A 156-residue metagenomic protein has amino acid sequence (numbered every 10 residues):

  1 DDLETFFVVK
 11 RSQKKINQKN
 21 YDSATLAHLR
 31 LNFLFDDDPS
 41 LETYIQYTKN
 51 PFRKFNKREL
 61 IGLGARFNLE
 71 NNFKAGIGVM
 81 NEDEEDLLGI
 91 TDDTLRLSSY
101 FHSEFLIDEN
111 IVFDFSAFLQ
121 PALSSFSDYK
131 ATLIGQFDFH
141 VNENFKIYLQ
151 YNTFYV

Functional and structural regions predicted by a protein language model:
D1, L29-F33, L63-F67, V79 (+3 more regions): Residues on the lipid-exposed face of transmembrane beta-strands in outer-membrane beta-barrel proteins
D1, Y21-T25, K57-I61, T91-L97 (+1 more regions): Residues that define the transmembrane beta-barrel architecture of outer-membrane proteins
D1-L34, T43-F52: Transmembrane beta-barrel domains of bacterial outer-membrane proteins
D2-V8, D37-T43, N71-A75, F105-F113 (+1 more regions): Repeated loop/turn-to-beta-strand initiation elements of outer-membrane beta-barrel proteins
V9-K15, I45-P51, V79-E85, L119-L123 (+1 more regions): Transmembrane beta-strands of outer-membrane beta-barrel pores
F33-E82: Gram-negative (and chloroplast) outer-membrane scaffold detector with strong preference for beta-barrel transmembrane
N68, N72-P121: Detector for outer-membrane/organellar transmembrane beta-barrel domains, recognizing the amphipathic beta-strand
S124-V156: Predominantly the C-terminal beta-signal and adjacent terminal strand-loop region of outer-membrane beta-barrel
